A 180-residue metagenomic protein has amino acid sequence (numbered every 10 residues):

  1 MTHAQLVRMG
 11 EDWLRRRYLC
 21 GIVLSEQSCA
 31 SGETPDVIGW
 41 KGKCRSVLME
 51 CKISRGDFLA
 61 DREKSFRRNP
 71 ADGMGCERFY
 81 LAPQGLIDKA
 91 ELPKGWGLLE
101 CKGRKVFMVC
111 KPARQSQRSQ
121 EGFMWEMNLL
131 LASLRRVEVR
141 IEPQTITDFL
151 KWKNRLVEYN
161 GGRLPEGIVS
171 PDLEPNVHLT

Functional and structural regions predicted by a protein language model:
M1-L19, A90-T180: Non-catalytic C-terminal interaction segments of nucleic acid-processing enzymes
Q5, G32-P35, G73, E77: Short, well-structured alpha-helical interface segments that form or flank functional binding sites
R16-A30: A short acidic/basic microdomain associated with nuclease active sites
R16-Y18, K41-K43, A71-M74: Flexible, charged surface loops at secondary-structure boundaries
Q27, K41, I53-R55: Short, flexible loop/turn elements at secondary-structure junctions
S28-S31, P83-G85: Short beta->alpha connector loops
S31, P35-L48: Active-site beta-strand-loop-beta-strand hairpin of nuclease catalytic cores that positions key catalytic residues
S46, K52-C101: Catalytic cores of nucleic-acid endonucleases
